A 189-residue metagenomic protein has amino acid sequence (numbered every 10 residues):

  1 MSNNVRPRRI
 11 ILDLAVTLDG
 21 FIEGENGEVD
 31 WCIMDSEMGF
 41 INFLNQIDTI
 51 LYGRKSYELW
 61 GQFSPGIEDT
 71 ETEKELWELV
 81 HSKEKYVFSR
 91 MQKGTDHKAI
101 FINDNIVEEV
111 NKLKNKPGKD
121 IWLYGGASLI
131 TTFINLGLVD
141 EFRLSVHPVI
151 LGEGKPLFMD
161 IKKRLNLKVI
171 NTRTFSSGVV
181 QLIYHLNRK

Functional and structural regions predicted by a protein language model:
M1-K189: Enzymes that bind and transform nitrogen-containing heteroaromatic metabolites
